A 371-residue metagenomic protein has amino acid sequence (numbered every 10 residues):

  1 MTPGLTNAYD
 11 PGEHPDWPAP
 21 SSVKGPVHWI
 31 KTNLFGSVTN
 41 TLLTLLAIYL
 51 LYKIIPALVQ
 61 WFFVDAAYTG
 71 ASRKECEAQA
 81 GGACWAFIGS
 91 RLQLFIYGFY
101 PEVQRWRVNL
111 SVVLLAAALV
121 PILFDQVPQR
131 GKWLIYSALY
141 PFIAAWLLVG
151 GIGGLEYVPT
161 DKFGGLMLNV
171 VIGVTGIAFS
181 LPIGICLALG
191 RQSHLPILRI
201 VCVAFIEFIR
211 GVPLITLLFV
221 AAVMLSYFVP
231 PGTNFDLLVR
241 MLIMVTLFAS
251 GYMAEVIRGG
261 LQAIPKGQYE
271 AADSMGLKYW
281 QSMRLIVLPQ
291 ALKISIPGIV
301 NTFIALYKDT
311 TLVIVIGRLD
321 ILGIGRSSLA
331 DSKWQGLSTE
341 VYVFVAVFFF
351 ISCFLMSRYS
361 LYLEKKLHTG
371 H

Functional and structural regions predicted by a protein language model:
T2-H371: Transmembrane alpha-helices and adjacent helix-loop boundaries
